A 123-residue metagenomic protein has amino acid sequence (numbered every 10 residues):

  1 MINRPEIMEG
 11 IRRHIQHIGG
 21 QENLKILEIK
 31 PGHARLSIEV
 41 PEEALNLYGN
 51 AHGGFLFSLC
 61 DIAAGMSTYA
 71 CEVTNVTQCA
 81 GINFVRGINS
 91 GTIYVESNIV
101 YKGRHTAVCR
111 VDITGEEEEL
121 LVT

Functional and structural regions predicted by a protein language model:
M1-T123: Terminal targeting signals and extreme-terminal segments of soluble enzymes
